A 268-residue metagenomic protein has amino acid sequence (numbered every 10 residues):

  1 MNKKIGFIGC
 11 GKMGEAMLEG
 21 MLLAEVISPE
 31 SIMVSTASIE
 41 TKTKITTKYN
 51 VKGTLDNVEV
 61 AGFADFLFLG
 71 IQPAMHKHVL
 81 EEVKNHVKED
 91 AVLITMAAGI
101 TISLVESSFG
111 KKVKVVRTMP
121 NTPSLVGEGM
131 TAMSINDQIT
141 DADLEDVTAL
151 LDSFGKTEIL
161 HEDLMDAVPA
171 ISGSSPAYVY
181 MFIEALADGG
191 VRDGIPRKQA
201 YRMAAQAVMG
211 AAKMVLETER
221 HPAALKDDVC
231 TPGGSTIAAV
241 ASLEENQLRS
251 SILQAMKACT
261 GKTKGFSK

Functional and structural regions predicted by a protein language model:
M1-L55, E59, E128, V191-R192: NAD(P)+-binding Rossmann beta1-loop-alpha1 motif at the extreme N-terminus of oxidoreductases
I5, V116, M165-A170, P222-D227: Short pre-catalytic strand/loop immediately N-terminal to key active-site residues, enriched for Gly-Thr
I32, K42, V60, P196-M203 (+2 more regions): Small-residue helix-packing motif on alpha-helices
I39, K48-Y49, N57-M133: Rossmann-like NAD(P)(H) cofactor-binding subdomain of soluble oxidoreductases
L104-K114, M130-A167, Y180-E217: Internal alpha-helical scaffold of NAD(P)-dependent oxidoreductase catalytic cores
A205-K268: NAD(P)-dependent Rossmann-like dehydrogenase/reductase catalytic/cofactor-binding core
